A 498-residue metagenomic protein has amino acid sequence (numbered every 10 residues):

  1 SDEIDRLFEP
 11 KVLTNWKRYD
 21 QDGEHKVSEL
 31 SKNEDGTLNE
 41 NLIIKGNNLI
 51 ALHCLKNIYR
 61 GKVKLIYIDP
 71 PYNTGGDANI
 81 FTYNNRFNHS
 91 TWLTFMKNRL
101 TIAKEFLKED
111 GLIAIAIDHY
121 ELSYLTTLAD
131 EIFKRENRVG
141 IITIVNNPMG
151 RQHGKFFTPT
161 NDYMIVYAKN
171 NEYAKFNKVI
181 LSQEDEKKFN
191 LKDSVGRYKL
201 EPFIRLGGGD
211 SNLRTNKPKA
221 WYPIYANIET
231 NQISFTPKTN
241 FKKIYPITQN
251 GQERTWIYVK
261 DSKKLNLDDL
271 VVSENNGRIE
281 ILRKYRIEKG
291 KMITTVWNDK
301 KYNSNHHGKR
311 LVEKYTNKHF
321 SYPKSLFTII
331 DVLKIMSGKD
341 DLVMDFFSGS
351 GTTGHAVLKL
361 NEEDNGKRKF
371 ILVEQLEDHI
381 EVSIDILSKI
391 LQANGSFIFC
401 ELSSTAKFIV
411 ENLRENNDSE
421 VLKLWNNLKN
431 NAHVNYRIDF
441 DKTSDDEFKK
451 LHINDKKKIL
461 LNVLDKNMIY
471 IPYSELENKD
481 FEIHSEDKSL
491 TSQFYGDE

Functional and structural regions predicted by a protein language model:
S1-G23, E40, K56-R60, L100-K104 (+5 more regions): Accessory, often C-terminal, charged low-complexity segments
S31-C54, H306-L342, K359: Glycine-rich adenosyl-nucleotide cofactor-binding module
D35, K64, I68-D77, E288-K324: Active-site-adjacent "gating/activation" loops or surface patches in catalytic cores
N48-I66: Short amphipathic alpha-helices and their capping/turn segments at secondary-structure boundaries
G61-A78, A129, V343-V357: Conserved proline-anchored active-site loop of SAM-dependent methyltransferases that bridges a beta-strand
K64, P71-F95, K108-D110, E121: Mobile active-site "lid"/loop adjacent to the S-adenosyl-L-methionine
N84-T91, E313-S321, L360-E362, E374-I380: Short, contiguous acidic/charged loop-to-helix segments that flank catalytic cores in large enzymes
G111-I115: Conserved beta-strand signature within the Rossmann-like core of class I S-adenosyl-L-methionine
